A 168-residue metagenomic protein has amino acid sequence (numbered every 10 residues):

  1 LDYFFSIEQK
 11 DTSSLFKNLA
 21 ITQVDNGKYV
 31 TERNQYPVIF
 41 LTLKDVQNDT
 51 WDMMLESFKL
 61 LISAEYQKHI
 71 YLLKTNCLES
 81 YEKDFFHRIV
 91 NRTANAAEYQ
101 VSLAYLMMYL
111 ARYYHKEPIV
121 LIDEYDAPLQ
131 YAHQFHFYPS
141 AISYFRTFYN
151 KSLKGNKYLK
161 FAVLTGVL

Functional and structural regions predicted by a protein language model:
L1-L168: Phosphate-binding site recognition
